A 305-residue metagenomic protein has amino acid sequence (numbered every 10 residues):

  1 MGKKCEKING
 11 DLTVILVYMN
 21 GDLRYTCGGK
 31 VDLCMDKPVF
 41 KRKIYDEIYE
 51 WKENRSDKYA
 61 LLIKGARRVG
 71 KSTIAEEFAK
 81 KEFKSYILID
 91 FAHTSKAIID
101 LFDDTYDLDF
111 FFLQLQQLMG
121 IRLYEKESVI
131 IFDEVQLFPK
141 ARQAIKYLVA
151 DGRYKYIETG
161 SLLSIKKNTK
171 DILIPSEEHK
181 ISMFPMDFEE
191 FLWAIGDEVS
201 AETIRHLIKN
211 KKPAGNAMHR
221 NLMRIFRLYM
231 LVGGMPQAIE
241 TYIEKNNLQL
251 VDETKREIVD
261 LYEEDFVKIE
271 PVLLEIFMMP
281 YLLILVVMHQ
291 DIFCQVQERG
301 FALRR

Functional and structural regions predicted by a protein language model:
L16, N20-D32, G196-R305: Interdomain hinge/linker elements that couple catalytic modules in large macromolecular machines
V39-R55: Pre-Walker A adenine-sensing motif
I63: Hydrophobic anchor at the beta1->P-loop junction of P-loop NTPases
K71: Conserved lysine of the Walker
I74, F78: Hydrophobic positions on the alpha1 helix immediately C-terminal to the Walker A/P-loop
H93-K126: Short glycine-rich substrate-engagement loop in P-loop NTPases that contacts/grips substrate
Y147, S164-K180, L192-D197: Short regulatory helix/loop adjacent to the ATP-binding pocket of P-loop NTPases
K155-S161, S182, F191: Structural recognition of the conserved hydrophobic beta-strand(s) that form the central parallel beta-sheet of P-loop
